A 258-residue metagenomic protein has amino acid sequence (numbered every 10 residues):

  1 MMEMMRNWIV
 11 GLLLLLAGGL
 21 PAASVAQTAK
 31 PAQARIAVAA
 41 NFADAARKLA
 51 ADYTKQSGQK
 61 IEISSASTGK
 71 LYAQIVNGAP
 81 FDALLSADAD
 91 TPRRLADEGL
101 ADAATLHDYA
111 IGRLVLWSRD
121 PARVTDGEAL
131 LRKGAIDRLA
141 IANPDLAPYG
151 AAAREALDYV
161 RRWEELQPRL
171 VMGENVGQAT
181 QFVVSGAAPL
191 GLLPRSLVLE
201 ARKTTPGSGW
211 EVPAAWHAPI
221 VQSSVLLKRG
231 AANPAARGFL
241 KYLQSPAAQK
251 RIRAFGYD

Functional and structural regions predicted by a protein language model:
M1-M5: N-terminal secretory signal peptides that target proteins for export/translocation
I9-L20: Bacterial N-terminal signal peptides
L20-A26: Sec/Tat signal peptide C-region and signal peptidase I cleavage site
Q27-S65, G69, A73-A79, S86-A89 (+3 more regions): Exported/periplasmic ABC-transporter solute-binding proteins
